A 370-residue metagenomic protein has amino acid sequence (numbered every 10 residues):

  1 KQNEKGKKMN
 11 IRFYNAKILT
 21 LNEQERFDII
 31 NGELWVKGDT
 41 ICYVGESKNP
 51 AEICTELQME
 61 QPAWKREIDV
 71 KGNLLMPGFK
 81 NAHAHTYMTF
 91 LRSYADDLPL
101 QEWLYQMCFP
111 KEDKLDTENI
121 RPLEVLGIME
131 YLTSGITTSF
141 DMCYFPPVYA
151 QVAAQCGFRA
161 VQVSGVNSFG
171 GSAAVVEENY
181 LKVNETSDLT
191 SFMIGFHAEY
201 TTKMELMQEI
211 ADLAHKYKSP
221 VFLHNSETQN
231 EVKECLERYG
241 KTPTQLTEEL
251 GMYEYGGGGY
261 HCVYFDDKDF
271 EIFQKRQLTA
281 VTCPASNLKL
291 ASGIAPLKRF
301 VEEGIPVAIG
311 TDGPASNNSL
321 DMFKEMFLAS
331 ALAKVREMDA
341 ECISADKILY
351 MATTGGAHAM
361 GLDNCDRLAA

Functional and structural regions predicted by a protein language model:
G6-Q58: N-terminal metal-binding scaffold of metallo-dependent hydrolase/deaminase domains
I11-N15, E52-Q101, V125, L132-T133: Replace "His-x-His-based motif
L19-N31, L290-A291, L297, A357-A370: Acidic, glycine-enriched loop/beta-strand segments at the rims of small-molecule binding/catalytic pockets
F90-P122, C156-S164, Q229-E254, R276-T279 (+1 more regions): Active-site gating loops and adjacent loop-to-helix segments of metal-dependent hydrolytic enzymes
R92-G157, E178-T186: Alpha-helical scaffold segments that flank or form the walls of functional sites
V148-V263: Metal-coordinating catalytic core of metallo-dependent amide/deamination hydrolases
A173, Q229-K241, D269-F273, A291-F300 (+2 more regions): Histidine/acidic-residue-rich catalytic or RNA/ligand-binding cores of hydrolases and nuclease-related proteins
E249-G256, K298-A370: His/Asp/Glu-enriched, well-ordered alpha-helical/loop segment that forms or immediately abuts the divalent-metal
